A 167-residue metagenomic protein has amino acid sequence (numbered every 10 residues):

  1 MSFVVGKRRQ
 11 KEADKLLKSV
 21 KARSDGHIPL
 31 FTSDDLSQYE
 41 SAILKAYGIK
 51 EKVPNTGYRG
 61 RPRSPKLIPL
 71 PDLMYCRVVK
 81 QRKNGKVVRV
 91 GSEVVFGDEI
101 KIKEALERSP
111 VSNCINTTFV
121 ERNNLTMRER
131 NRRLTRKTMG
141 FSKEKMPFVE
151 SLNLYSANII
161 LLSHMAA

Functional and structural regions predicted by a protein language model:
M1-A167: Residue-level recognition of single "structural anchor" positions that define or cap local secondary structure
